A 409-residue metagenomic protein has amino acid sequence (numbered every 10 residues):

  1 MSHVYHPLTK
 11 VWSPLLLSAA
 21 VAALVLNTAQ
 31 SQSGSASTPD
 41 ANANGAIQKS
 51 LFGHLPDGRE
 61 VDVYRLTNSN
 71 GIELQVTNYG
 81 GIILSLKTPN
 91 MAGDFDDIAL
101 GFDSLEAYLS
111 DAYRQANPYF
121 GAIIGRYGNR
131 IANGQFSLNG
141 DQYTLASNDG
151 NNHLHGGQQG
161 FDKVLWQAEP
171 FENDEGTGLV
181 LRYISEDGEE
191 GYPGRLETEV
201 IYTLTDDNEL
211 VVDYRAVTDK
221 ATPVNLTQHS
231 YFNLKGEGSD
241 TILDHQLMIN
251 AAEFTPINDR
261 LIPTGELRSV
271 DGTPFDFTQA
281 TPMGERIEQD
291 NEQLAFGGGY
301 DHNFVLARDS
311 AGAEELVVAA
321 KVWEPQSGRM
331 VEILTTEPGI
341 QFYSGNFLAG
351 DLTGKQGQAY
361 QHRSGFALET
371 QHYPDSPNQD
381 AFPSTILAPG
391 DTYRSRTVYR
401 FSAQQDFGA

Functional and structural regions predicted by a protein language model:
S2-H3, N27-A29: Intrinsic low-complexity/disordered segments
H3-L16: Bacterial N-terminal signal peptides that target proteins for export
L15-V25: Bacterial N-terminal signal peptides
Q32-A409: An exposed, glycine/acidic-rich loop-and-rim segment of catalytic or binding clefts
